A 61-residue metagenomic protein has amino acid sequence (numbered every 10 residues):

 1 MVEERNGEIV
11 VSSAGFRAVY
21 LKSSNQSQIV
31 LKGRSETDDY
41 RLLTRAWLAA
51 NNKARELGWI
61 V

Functional and structural regions predicted by a protein language model:
M1-N25: N-terminal acidic leader/helix
Q28-V61: Mixed-charge, Lys/Arg-enriched low-complexity segments
